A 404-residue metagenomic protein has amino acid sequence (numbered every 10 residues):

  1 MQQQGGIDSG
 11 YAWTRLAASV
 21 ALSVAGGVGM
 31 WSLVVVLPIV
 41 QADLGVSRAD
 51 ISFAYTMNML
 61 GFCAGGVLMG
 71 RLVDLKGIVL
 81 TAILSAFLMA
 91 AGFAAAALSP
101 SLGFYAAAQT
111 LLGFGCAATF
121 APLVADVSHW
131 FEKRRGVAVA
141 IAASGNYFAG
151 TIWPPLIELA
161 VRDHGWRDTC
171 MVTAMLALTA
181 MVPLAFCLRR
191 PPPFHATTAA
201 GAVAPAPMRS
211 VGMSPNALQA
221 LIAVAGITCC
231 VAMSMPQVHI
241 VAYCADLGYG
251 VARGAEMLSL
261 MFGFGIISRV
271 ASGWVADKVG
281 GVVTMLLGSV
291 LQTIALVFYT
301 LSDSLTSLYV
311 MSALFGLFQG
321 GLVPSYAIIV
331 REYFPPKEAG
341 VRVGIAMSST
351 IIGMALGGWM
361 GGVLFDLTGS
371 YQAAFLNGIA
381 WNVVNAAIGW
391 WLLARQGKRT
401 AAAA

Functional and structural regions predicted by a protein language model:
T14-R48, M69, W153-P154, M235-V241: Extracytoplasmic
L33-L37, A217-W274: Extracytoplasmic gate region of multi-pass secondary transporters
G45, G77, L98-G103, E132 (+2 more regions): Helix-breaking motifs and short loop linkers at transmembrane-helix boundaries and internal kinks in secondary membrane
A64-L102, A276: Conserved MFS/SLC helix-loop-helix module at the cytosolic interface between two early adjacent transmembrane helices
L80-A94, V283-F298: Structural signature of the two symmetry-related core transmembrane helices
G92, G103-L111, A295, T306-L314: Paired small-residue
A118-F131, G321-F334: Intracellular juxtamembrane helix-capping segments at the cytosolic ends of symmetry-related transmembrane helices
A142, N146-P192: Helix-loop-helix hairpin linking two adjacent transmembrane segments in secondary transporters
